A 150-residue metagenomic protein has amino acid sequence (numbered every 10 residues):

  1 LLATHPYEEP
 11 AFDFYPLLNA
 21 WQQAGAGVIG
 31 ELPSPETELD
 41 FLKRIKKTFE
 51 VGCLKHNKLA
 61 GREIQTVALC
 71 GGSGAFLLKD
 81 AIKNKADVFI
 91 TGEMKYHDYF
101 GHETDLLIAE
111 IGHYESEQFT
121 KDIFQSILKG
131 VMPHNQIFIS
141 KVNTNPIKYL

Functional and structural regions predicted by a protein language model:
L2-L150: Hydrophobic structural segments
